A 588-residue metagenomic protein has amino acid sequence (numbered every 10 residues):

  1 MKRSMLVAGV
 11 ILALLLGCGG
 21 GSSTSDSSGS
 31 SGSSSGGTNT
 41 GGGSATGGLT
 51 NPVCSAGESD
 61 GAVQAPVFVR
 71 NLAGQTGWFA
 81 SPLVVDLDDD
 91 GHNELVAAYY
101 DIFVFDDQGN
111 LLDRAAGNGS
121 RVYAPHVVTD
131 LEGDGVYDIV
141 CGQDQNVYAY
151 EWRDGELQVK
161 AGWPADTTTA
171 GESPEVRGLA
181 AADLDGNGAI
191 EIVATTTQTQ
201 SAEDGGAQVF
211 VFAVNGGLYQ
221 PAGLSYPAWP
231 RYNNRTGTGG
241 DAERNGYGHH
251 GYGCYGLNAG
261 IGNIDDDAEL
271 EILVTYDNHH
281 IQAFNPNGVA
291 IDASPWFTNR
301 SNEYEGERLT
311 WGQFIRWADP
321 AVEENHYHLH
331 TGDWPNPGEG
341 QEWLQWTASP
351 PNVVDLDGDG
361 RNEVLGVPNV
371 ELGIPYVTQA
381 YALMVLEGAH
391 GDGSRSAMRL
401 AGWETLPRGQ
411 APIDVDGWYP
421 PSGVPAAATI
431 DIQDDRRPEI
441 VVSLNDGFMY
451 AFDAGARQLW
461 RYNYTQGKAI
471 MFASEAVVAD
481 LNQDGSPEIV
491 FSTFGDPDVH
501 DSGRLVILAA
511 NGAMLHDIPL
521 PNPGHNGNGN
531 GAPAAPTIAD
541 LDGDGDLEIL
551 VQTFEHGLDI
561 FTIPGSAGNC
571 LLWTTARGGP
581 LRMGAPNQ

Functional and structural regions predicted by a protein language model:
M1-A8: Bacterial N-terminal signal peptides that target proteins for export
A8-G17: Bacterial N-terminal signal peptides
L16-G48: Ser/Thr-rich, Pro/Gly/Ala-heavy low-complexity intrinsically disordered linkers and tails of secreted extracellular
A45-Q588: Extracytoplasmic/lumenal domain signature
